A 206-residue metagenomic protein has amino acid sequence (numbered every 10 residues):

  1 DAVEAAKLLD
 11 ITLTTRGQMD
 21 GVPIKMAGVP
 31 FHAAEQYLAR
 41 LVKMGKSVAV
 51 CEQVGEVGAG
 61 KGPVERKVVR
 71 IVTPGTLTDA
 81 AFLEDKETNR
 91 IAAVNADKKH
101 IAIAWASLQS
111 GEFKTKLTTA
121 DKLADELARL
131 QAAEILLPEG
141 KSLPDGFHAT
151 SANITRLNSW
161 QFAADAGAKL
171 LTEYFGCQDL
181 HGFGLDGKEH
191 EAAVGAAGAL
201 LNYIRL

Functional and structural regions predicted by a protein language model:
D1-L206: Charged catalytic and DNA/RNA-contacting regions of genome-maintenance and nucleic-acid-processing enzymes
